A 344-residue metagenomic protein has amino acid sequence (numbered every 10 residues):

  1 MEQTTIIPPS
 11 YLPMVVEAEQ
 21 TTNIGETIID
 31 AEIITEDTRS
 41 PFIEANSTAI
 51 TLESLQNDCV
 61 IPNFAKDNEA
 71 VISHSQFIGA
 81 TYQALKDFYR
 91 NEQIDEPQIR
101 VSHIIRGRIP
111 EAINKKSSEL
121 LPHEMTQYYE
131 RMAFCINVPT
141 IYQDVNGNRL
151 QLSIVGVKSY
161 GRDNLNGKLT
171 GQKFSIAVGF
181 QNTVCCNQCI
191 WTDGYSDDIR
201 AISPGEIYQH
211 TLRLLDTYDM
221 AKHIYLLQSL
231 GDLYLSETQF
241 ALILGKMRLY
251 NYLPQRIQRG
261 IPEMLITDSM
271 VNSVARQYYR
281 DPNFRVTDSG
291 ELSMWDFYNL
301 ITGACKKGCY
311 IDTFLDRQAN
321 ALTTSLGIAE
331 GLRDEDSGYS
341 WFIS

Functional and structural regions predicted by a protein language model:
M1-E36, K115-S344: Intrinsically disordered, low-complexity regions enriched in serine/threonine
M1-Y82, K86-Q93, P97-I105: Feature for intrinsically disordered/low-complexity regulatory segments and propeptides
F88-F134: A short acidic/basic microdomain associated with nuclease active sites
